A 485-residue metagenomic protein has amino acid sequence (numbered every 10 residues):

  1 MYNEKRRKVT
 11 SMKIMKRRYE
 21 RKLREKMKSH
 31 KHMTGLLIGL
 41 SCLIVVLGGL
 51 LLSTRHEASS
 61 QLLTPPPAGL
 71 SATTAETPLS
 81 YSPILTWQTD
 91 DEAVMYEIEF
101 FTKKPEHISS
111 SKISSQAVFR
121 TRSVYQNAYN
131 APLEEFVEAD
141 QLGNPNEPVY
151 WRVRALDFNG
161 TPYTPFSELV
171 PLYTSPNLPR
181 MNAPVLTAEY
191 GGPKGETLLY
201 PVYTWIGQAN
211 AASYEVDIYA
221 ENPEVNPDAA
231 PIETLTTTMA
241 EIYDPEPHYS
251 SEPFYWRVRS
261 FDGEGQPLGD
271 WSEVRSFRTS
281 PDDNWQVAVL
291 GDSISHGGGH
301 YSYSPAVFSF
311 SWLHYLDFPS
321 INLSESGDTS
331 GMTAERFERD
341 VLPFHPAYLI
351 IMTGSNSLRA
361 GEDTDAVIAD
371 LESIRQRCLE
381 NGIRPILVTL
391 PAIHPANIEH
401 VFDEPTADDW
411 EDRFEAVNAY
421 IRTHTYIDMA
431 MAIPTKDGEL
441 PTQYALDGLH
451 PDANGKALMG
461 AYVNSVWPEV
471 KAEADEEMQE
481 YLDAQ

Functional and structural regions predicted by a protein language model:
Y81-E92, L199-N210: Conserved aromatic anchor
F100-N146, I218-Y249: Recognizes extended acidic, P/S/T-rich segments that occur within or adjacent to Ig-like beta-sandwich modules
F158-N177, G263-T279: Extracellular fibronectin type III
Q266-S326, R336-H345: Serine-esterase "nucleophile elbow" of acetyl-processing enzymes
S302-P305, L313, G331-D370, A392-P395: Oxyanion-hole/transition-state-stabilizing segment in secreted/luminal serine hydrolases and related acyltransferases
M352-N356, R377-E411: Active-site segments of SGNH/GDSL-like serine hydrolases that catalyze O-acetyl group transfer/hydrolysis on lipids
H394-Q485: Catalytic His-Asp segment of secreted/periplasmic serine-dependent ester chemistry enzymes
